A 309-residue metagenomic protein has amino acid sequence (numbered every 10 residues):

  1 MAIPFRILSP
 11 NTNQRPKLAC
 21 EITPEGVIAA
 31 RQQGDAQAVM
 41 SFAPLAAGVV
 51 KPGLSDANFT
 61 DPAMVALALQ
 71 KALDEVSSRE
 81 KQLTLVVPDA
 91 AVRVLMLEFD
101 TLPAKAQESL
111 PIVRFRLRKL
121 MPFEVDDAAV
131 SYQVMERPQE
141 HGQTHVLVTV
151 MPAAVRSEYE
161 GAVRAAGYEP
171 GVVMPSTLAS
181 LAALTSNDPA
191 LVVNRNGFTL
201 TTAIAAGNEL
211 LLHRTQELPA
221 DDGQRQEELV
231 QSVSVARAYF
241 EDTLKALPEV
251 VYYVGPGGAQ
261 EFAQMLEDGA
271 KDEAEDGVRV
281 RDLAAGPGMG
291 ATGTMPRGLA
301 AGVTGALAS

Functional and structural regions predicted by a protein language model:
M1-S309: Hydrophobic/aromatic-enriched cytosolic interaction surfaces used to assemble or bind macromolecules
